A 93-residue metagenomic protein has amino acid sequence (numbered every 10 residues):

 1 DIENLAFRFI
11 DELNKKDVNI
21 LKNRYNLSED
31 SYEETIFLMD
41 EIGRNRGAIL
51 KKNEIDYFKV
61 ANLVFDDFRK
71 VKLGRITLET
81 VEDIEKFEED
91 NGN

Functional and structural regions predicted by a protein language model:
D1-N93: Helix-rich effector regions associated with P-loop NTPase G domains
